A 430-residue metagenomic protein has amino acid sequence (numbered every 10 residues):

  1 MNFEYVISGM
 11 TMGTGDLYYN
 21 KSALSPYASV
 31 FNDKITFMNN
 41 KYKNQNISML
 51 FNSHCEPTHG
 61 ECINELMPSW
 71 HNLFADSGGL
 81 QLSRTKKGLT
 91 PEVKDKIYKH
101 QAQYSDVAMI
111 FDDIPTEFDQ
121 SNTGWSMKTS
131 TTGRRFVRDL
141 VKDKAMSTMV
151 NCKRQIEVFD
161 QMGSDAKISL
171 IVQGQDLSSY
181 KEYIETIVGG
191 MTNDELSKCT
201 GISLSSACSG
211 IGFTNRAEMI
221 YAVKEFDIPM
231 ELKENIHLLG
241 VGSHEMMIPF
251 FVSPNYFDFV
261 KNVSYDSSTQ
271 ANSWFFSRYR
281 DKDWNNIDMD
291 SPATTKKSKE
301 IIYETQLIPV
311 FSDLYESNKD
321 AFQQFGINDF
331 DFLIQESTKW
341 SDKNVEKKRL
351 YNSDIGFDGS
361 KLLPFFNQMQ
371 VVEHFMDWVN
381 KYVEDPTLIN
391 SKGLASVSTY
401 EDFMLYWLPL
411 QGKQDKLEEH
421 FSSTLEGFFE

Functional and structural regions predicted by a protein language model:
M1-D160, L408, G412-D415, E419-E430: Non-catalytic, usually N-terminal nucleic-acid engagement modules in DNA/RNA processing proteins
M1-Y42, F136-D139, E157, G163-S164 (+4 more regions): Alpha/beta catalytic cores of nucleotide-metabolism and tRNA/nucleoside-modifying enzymes
N46, W70, Y104-S105, M191-T200 (+2 more regions): Glycine-enriched alpha-helix->loop->beta-strand junction motifs that scaffold or abut catalytic
P57-C62, A145, M149-C152, G210-V223 (+2 more regions): Active-site-adjacent beta->alpha loops and helix N-cap segments on the catalytic face of soluble alpha/beta enzymes
P68, N72, S147-M162, N215-H237: Alpha-helix-loop-beta-strand connector modules within alpha/beta enzyme cores
D76, L170, F250: Conserved, mostly hydrophobic/aromatic
G88-E92, K96-A102, E182-G190, G242-F257: Catalytic cores of alpha/beta
S178-T192, G212-V223: Distinct, well-ordered alpha-helical segments
